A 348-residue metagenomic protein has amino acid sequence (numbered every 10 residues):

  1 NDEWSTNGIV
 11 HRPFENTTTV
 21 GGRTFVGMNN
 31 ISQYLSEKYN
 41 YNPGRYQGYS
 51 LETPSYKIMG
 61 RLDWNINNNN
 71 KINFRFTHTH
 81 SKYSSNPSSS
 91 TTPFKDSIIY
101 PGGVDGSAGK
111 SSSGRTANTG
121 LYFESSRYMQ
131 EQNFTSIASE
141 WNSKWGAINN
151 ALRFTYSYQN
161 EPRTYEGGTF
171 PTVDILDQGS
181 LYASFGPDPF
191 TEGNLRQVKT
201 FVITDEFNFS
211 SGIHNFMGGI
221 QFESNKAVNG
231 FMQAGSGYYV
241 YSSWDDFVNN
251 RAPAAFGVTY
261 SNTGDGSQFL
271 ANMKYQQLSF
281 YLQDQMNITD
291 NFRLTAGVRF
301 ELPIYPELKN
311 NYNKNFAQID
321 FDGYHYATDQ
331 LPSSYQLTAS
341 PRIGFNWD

Functional and structural regions predicted by a protein language model:
D2-P54: Surface-exposed beta-strand-turn/loop segments characteristic of Gram-negative outer-membrane beta-barrels
G27-Y34, H78, F300-Y305: Glycine-rich, acidic and aromatic/proline-enriched surface loops and short helix-turn segments that act as binding
E37, L51-S55, N68-Q283, F321-Y326: Replace "related TpsB outer-membrane translocases also match" with "some related outer-membrane beta-barrels such as
Y56, N67-N69, G146-A147, G212-I213 (+4 more regions): Short coil turns and loop connectors of transmembrane beta-barrels in diderm outer membranes and organellar homologs
N86, I304-R342: Catalytic cores of eukaryotic secretory-pathway lumenal/extracellular enzymes that build and remodel glycoconjugates
L278-L282, F292-E307, A339-P341, F345: Extended, hydrophobic alpha-helical segments in both membrane/secreted and soluble proteins
